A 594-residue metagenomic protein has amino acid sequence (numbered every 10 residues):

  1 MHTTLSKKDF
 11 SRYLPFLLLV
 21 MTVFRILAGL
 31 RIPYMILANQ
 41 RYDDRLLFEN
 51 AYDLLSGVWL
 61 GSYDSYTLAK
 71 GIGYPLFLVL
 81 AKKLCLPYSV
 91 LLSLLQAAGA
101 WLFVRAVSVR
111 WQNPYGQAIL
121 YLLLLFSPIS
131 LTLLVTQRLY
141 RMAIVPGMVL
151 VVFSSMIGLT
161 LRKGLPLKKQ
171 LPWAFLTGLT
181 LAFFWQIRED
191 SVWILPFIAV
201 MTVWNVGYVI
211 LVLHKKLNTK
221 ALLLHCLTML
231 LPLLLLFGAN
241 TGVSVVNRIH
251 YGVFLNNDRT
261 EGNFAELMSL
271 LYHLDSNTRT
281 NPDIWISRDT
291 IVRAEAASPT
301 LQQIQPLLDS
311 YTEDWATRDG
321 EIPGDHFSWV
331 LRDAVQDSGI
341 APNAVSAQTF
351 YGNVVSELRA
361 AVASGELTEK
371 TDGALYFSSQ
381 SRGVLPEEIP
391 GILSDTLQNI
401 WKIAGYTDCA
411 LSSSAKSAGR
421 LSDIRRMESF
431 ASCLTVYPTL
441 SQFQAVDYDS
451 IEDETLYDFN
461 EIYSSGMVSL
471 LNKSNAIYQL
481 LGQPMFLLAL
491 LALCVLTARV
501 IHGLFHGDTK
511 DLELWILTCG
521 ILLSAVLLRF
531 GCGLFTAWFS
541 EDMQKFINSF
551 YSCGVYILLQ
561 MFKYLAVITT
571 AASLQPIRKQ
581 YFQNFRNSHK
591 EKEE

Functional and structural regions predicted by a protein language model:
M1-L30, Q117, L223-M229, F505-C519 (+1 more regions): Start-transfer (signal-anchor) and selected internal transmembrane alpha helices of multi-pass inner/ER membrane
F10-Q40, P128, L233-V245, A525-F530: Transmembrane signal-anchor helices characteristic of membrane glycosylation enzymes that use polyprenol
P15-F16, W101-S130, P146-G147, P166-P172: Transmembrane-helix signature of polytopic, membrane-embedded enzymes that assemble or transfer cell-envelope glycans
G29, I72-P75, V79, C85-S89 (+3 more regions): Aromatic- and kink-enriched transmembrane "portal" helix at the membrane-lumen/periplasm boundary that abuts
I32-N50, W59-F77: Extracytoplasmic catalytic/substrate-binding loops of multi-pass membrane glycan-assembly enzymes
L37-Y42, L46, L236-N399: Juxtamembrane membrane-water interface segments immediately following transmembrane helices in multi-pass
Y88-Q117, V151-G158: Transmembrane-helix motifs of polytopic, lipid-linked glycan transferases
W173-R188, L236-F237: Membrane-interface alpha helices of multi-pass inner-membrane proteins
